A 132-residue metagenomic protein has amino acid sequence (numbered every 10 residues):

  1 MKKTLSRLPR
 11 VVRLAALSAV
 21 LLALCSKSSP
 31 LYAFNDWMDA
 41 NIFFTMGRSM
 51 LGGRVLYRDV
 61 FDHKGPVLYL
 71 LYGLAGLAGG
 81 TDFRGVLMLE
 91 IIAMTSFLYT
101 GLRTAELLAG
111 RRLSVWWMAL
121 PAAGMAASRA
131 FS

Functional and structural regions predicted by a protein language model:
M1-S26: Start-transfer (signal-anchor) and selected internal transmembrane alpha helices of multi-pass inner/ER membrane
A16-L17, L70, M88, V115-A119: Hydrophobic alpha-helical transmembrane segments
S26, P30, G76, G80 (+1 more regions): Membrane-water interface at transmembrane helix exits
L31-M46, D59-L74, T81-R84: Extracytoplasmic catalytic/substrate-binding loops of multi-pass membrane glycan-assembly enzymes
V60, K64, A75, G85-I92 (+1 more regions): Membrane-embedded glycan-lipid processing machinery
Y69, F83, F97, A119-S132: Aromatic- and kink-enriched transmembrane "portal" helix at the membrane-lumen/periplasm boundary that abuts
T81-R84, L108-W116: Membrane-helix interface segments
M88-G110, A123: Transmembrane-helix motifs of polytopic, lipid-linked glycan transferases
